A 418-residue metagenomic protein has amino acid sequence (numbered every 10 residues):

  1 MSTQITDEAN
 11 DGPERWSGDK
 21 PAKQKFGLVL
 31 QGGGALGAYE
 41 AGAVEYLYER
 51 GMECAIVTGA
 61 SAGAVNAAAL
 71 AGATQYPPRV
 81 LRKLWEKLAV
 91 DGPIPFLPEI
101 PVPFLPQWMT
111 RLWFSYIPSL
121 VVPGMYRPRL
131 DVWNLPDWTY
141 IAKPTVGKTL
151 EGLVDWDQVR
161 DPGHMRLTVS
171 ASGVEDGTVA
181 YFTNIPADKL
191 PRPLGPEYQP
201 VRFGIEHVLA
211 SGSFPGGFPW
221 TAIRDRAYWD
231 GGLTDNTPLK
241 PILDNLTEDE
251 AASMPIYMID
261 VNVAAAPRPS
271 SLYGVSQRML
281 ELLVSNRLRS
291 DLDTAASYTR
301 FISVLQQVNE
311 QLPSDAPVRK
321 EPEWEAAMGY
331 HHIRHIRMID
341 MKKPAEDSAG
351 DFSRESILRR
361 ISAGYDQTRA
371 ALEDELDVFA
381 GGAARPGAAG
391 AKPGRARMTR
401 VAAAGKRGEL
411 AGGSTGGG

Functional and structural regions predicted by a protein language model:
I5-T6, G12, W16, A22-V29 (+8 more regions): Patatin-like phospholipase
P21-K23, R160-M165, D249-S253, E325-H331: Short helix-terminating capping/connector loops at secondary-structure junctions
E53-I56, R166, A252-I256: Residues at the starts of beta-strands that form the adenosine-phosphate
T58, S170, P255-I259, R334-I339: Hydrophobic/aromatic beta-strand patches that form the interior of the parallel beta-sheet core in alpha/beta enzyme
W133-D137, G147-G152, D157-E248, G274: Active-site gating loop/helix substructures
T145, R300-G413, G417-G418: C-terminal helical/tail subdomains of lipid-metabolizing enzymes
A251-L272: A short, conserved beta-to-alpha structural element at the edge of catalytic cores that scaffolds binding
S270-V308: Acidic, Ser/Thr-rich peripheral helices and adjacent loops at domain boundaries
